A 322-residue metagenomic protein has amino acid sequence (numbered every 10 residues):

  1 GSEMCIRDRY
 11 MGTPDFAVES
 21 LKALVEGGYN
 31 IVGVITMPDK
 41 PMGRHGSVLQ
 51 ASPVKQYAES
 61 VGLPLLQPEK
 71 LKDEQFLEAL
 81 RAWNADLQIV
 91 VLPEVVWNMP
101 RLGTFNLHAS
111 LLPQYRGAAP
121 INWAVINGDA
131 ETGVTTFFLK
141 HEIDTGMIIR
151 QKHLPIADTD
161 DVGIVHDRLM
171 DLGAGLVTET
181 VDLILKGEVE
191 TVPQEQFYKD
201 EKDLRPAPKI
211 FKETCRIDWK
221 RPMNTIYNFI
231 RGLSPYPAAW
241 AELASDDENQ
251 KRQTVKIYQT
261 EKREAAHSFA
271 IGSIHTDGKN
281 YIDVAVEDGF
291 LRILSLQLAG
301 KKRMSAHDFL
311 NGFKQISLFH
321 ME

Functional and structural regions predicted by a protein language model:
G1-I6: Short, small-residue-biased leader/transition segments that mark boundaries at the very start of proteins
R7-D8, Q88: Conserved hydrophobic helix-helix packing surfaces used for dimerization/oligomerization
T13: Glycine-rich Rossmann-fold phosphate-binding loop(s) that bind the pyrophosphate of adenine dinucleotide cofactors
E19-Y29: Histidine-anchored nucleotide/phosphate-binding helix
G27-N30, A85-P206, E213: Donor/substrate-binding cores of folate-linked one-carbon enzymes
V32-D39: Short internal beta-strands
P41-N84: N-terminal glycine-/serine-/threonine-rich beta1-alpha1-beta2 phosphate-ribose binding loop of Rossmann-like
K199-E322: Internal anion-binding site segments
